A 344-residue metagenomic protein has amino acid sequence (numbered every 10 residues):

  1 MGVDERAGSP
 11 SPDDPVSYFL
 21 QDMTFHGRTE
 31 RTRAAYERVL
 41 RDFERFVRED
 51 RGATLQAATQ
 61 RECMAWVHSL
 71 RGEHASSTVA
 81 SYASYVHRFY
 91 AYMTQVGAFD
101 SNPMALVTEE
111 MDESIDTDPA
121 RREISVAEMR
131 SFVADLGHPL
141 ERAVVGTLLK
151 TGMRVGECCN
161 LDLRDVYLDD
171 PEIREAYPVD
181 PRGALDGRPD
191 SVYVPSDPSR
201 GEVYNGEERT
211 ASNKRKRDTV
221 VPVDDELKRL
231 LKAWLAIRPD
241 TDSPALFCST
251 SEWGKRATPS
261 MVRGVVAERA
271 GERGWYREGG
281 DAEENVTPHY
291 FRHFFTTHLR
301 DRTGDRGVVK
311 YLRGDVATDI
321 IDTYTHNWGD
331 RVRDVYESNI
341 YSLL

Functional and structural regions predicted by a protein language model:
M1-V16, L20, R33-V39, V79-M93 (+3 more regions): Secretory targeting signatures
S17-P119: N-terminal core-binding DNA-recognition domain of tyrosine recombinases/integrases
Y36, M129, L140-R142, P259 (+2 more regions): Short, leucine-enriched amphipathic alpha-helices that occur as contiguous helical runs
D50, D242, R263-Y311, T318: Short, basic (Lys/Arg/His-rich) helix/loop patches that form interaction surfaces in the mid-to-C-terminal regions
V126-V155, C159: Basic, Lys/Arg- and aromatic-enriched nucleic-acid-binding interface segment
L161-L230: Conserved tyrosine-mediated DNA breakage-rejoining catalytic core shared by Y-recombinases
V223-A282: Active-site/catalytic core of tyrosine-dependent DNA strand-transfer enzymes
R313-I340, L344: Catalytic-site neighborhood detector that most strongly recognizes the C-terminal catalytic loop/helix of tyrosine
